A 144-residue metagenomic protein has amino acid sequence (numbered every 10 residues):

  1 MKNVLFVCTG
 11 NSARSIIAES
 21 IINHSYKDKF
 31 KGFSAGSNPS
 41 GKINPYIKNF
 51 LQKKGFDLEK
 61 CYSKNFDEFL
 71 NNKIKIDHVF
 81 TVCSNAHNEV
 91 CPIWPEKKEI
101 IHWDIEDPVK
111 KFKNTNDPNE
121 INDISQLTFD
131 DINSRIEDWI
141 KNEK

Functional and structural regions predicted by a protein language model:
M1-L70: Conserved active-site segments centered on acidic
G10-S12, S84-H87: Short glycine-rich anion-binding loops that position phosphate/pyrophosphate groups of nucleotides and phosphorylated
G36, C83, D104-E106: Residues at the C-termini of beta-strands that transition into short coil/loop
I74-K75: Alpha-helix C-terminal capping/helix-to-coil transition sites in glycosyltransferase folds
N88-K144: Phosphate-binding/catalytic loops
